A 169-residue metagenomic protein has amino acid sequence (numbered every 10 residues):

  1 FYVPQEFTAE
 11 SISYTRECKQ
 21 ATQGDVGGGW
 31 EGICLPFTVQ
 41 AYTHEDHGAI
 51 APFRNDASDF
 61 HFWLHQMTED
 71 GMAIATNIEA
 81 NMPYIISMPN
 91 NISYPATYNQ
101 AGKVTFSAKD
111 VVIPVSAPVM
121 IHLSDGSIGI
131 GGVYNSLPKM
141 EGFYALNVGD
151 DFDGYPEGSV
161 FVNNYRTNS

Functional and structural regions predicted by a protein language model:
F1-G48, E69-S169: A short, polar beta-strand/turn micro-motif
E45-H65, F161: Short, surface-exposed polybasic-aromatic patches that bind anionic ligands, especially phosphate groups
